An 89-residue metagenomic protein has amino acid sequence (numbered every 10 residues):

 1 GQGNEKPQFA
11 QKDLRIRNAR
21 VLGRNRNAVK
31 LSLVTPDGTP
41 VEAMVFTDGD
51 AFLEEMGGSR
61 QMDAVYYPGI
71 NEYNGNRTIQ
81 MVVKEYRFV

Functional and structural regions predicted by a protein language model:
G1-V89: Acidic, two-metal ion nucleic-acid-processing modules in DNA metabolism proteins
